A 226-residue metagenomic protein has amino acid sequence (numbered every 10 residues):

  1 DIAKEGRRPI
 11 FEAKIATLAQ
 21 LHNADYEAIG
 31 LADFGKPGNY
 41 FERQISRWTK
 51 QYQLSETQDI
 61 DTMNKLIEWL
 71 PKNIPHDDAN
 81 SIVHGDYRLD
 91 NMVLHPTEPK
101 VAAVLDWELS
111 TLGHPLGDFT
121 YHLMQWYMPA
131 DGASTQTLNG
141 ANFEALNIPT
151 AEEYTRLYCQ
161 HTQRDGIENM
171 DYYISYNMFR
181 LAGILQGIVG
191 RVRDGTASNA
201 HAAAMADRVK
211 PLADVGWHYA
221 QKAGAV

Functional and structural regions predicted by a protein language model:
D1-I82, H95-P99: ATP-binding pocket architecture of kinase catalytic cores
D1-P9, G140-L146, A203-A206: A short acidic, glycine-rich active-site loop that binds or catalyzes chemistry on phosphate/adenosine moieties
H22-A28, Y52, I74, P96 (+6 more regions): A general structural signal marking secondary-structure boundaries and capping sites
G35-K36, D165-N177: All-alpha amphipathic helical-bundle segments outside canonical DNA-binding/catalytic cores that form hydrophobic
I82-H84, L89: Catalytic-loop of the protein kinase fold
V93-A133: Catalytic activation segment of kinase domains across protein kinase-like and atypical kinase folds
G117-T162, Y176-D194: Active-site activation/catalytic loop segments of kinase-like enzymes and analogous catalytic loops in related
G183-V226: Regulatory N- and C-terminal appendages and interdomain linkers associated with kinase/kinase-like NTP transferase
